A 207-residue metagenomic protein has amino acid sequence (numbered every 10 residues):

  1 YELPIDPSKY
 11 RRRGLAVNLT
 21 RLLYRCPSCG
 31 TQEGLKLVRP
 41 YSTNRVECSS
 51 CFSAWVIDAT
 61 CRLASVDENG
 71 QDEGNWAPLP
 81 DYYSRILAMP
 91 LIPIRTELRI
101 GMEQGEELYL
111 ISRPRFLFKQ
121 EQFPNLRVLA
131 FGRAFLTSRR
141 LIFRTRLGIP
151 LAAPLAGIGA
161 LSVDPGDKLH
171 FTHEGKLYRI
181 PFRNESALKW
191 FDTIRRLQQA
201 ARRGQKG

Functional and structural regions predicted by a protein language model:
Y1-P90, T172-H173, L177-G207: Non-catalytic C-terminal accessory region of glycerolipid acyltransferases and related lyso-lipid remodeling enzymes
I5, I57, I86, I92-I94 (+9 more regions): Weak global preference for isoleucine
Y24, V46, L108, A134 (+1 more regions): A broad, low-specificity signal marking well-ordered, structured residues that form hydrophobic/aromatic
S65-R133: Anionic N-terminal interaction surfaces
K119-E185: Phosphoinositide-binding peripheral membrane targeting modules
